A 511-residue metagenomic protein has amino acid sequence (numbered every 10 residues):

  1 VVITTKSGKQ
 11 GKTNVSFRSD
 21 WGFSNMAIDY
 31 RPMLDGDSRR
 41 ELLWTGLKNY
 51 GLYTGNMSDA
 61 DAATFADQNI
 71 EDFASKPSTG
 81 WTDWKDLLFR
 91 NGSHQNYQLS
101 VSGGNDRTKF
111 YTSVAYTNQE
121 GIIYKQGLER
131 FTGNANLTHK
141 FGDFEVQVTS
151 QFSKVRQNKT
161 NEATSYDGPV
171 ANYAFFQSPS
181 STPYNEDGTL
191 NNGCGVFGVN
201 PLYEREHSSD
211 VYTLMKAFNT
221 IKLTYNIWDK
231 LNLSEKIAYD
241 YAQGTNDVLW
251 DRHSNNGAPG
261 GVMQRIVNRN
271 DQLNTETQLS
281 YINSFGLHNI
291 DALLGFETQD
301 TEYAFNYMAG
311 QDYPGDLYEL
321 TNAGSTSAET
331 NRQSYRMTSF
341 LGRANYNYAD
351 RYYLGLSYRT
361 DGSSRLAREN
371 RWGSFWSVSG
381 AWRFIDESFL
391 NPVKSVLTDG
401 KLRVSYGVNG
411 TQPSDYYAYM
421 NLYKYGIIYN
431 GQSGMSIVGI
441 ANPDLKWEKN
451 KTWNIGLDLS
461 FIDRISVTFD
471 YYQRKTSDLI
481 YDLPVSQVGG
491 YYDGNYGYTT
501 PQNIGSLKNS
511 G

Functional and structural regions predicted by a protein language model:
V1-R18, H94-N96, K109, A115-E120: A beta-strand signature from Gram-negative outer-membrane beta-barrel systems, especially the internal plug domain
T5, G103-N105, Y116, H139-F141 (+10 more regions): Residue-level signature of outer-membrane beta-barrel architecture
K9-G80, G121-L128, T132-K216, S234-T338 (+4 more regions): Surface-exposed loop/interface segments of Gram-negative outer-membrane beta-barrel transport/assembly proteins
S16, S100-S102, S113, N136 (+10 more regions): Outer-membrane beta-barrel architecture
S19, V114-E120, L354-S363: Transmembrane beta-strand segments that form the barrel wall of outer-membrane beta-barrel proteins
L87-N91, V101-N105: Outer-membrane beta-barrel initiation region
Q98, N274, M337-R343, R351-Y353: Short glycine-rich loop/turn motifs
R368-W372: Short glycine/threonine-rich loop-to-helix capping motif typified by GTGT followed within a few residues by an Asp-Pro
